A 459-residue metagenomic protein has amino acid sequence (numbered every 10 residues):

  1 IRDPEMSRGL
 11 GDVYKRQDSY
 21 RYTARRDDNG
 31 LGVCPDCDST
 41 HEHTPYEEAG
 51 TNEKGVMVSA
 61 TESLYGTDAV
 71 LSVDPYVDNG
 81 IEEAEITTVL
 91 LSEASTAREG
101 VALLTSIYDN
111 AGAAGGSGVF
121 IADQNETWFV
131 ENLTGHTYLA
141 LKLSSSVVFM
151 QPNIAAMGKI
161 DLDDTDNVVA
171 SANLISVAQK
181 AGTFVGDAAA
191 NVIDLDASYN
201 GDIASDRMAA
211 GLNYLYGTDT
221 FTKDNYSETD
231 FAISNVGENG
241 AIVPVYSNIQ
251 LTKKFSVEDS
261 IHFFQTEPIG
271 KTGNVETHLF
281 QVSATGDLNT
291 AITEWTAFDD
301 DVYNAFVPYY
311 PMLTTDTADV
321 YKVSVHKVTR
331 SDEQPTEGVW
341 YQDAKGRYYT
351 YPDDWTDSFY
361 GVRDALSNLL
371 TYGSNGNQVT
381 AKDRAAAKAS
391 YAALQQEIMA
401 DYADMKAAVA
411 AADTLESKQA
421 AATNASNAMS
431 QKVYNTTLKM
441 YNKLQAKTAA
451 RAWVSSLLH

Functional and structural regions predicted by a protein language model:
I1-Y14: Single conserved hydrophobic/aromatic residue that forms the stacking wall/gate of nucleotide- or nucleobase-binding
D12-A97, L133-T220: N-terminal accessory/precursor segments of enzymes
A60-L64, Q124, A297-D300: Active-site-proximal beta-strand/loop segments in catalytic clefts of secreted hydrolases
A84-I86, L90-S117: A conserved hydrophobic secondary-structure block that centers on an alpha-helix together with its immediately flanking
S117-A122, T127-V130, L139, E276-Q281: Short beta-strand scaffold segments in enzyme catalytic cores
F231-I233: A conserved active-site cap/scaffold subdomain adjacent to cofactor or substrate pockets
V236-S331: Long, well-ordered mid-to-C-terminal structural blocks that present hydrophobic/aromatic surfaces
D301, P311-H459: Charged low-complexity "KEKE/polyampholyte" interaction tracts
